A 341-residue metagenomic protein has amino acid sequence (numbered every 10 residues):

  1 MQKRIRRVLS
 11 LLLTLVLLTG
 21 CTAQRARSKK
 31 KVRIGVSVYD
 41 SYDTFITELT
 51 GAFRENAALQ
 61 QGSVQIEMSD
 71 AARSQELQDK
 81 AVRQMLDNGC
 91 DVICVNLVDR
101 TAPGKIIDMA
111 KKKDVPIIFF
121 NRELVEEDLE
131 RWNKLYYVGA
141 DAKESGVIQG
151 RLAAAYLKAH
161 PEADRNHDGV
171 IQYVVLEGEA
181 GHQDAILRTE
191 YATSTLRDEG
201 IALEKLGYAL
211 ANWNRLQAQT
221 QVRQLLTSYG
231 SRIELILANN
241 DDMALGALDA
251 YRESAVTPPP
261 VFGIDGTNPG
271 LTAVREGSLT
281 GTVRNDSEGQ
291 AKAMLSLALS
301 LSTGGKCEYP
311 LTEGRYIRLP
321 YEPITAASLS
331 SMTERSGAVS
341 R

Functional and structural regions predicted by a protein language model:
M1-R33, D108-K113, S340-R341: Short, low-complexity disordered leader/linker segments with a strong preference for bacterial N-terminal type II
C21, K30, S41, G169-A180 (+3 more regions): Hinge/cleft segment of the Venus flytrap/periplasmic-binding protein
R33-A52, N56, Q60, E67-Q84 (+4 more regions): Extracytoplasmic "Venus flytrap"
F45-L59, S145-Q149, Q183-A202, Q217 (+2 more regions): Short, solvent-exposed amphipathic alpha-helices that sit in or adjacent to ligand/effector-binding or catalytic
L59-A71, V175, R197-R215: Short beta-strand elements in bilobed, periplasmic/extracellular small-molecule ligand-binding domains
Q78, Y137-D168, A218, T267-G270 (+1 more regions): Hydrophobic alpha-helical segments within soluble ligand-binding/sensing domains
R83, V95-K112, Y191-A192, L206-T272: Hydrophobic alpha-helical
R100, I106-E144, R165-V170, T267-R275 (+1 more regions): Flexible loop/hinge segments that line or gate small-molecule binding clefts
